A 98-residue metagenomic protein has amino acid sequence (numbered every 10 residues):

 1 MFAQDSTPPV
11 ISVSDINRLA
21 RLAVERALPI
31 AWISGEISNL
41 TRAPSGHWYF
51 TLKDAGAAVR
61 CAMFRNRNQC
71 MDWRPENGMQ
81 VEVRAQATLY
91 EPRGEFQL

Functional and structural regions predicted by a protein language model:
M1-L98: Acidic, two-metal ion nucleic-acid-processing modules in DNA metabolism proteins
